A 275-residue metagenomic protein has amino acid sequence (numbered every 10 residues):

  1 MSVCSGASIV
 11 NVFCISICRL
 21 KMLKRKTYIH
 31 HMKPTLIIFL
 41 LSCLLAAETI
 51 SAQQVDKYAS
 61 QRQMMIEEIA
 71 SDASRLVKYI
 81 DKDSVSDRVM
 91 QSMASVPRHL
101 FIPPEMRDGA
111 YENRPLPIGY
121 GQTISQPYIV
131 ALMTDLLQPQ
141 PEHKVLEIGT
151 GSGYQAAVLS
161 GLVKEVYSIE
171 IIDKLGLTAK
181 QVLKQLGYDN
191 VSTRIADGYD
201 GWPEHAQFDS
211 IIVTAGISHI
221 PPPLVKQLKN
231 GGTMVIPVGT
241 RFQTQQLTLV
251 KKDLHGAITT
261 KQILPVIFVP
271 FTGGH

Functional and structural regions predicted by a protein language model:
S2-I9: Extreme N-terminal basic, low-complexity initiation segments that serve as generic localization/processing leaders
K24-K26, H30-T35: Positively charged n-region of N-terminal signal peptides that target proteins for export
I38-A46: Bacterial N-terminal signal peptides
T49-S51: Sec/Tat signal peptide C-region and signal peptidase I cleavage site
Q53-K144, L177, L254, T260 (+1 more regions): Class I SAM-dependent transferase core
L136-A257: Conserved nucleotide-cofactor-binding alpha/beta core module
